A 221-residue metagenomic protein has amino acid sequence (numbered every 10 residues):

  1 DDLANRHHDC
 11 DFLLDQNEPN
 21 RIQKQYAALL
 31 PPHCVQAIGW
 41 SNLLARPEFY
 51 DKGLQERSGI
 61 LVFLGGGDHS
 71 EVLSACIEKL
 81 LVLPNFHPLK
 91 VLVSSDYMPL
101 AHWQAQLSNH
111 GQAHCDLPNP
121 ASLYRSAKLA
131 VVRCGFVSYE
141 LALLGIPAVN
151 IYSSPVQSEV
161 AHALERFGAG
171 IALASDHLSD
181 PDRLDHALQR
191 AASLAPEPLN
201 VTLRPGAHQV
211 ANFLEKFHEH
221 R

Functional and structural regions predicted by a protein language model:
D1, Q16, N150-I151: Short beta-strand elements of ligand-binding domains
L3-D11, I22-P31, P99-S108, E140-L141: Short loop/helix-cap segments at secondary-structure boundaries that form the rim of catalytic
H8-H69: A nucleotide-sugar donor-handling region in carbohydrate enzymes
Q55-A127: Donor-nucleotide binding loops and adjacent catalytic segments primarily of GT-B fold Leloir glycosyltransferases
P118-V160: A donor-sugar binding/catalytic signature common to diverse glycosyltransferases and related nucleotide-sugar
V156-A187: Change "using UDP/GDP/dTDP sugars" to "using nucleotide sugars
S193-R204: A short, well-ordered alpha-helix in the C-terminal region of glycosyltransferases
L203-R221: C-terminal alpha-helical cap of glycosyltransferases
